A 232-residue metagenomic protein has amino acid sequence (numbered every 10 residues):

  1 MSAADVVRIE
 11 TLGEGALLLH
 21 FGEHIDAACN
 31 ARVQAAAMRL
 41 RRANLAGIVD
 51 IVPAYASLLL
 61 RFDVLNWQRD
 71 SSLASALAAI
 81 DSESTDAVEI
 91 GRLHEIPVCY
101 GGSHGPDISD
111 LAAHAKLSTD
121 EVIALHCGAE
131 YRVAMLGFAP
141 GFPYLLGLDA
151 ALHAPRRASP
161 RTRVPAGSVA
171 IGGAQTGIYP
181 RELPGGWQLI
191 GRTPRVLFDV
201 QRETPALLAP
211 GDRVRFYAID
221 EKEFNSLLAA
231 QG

Functional and structural regions predicted by a protein language model:
S2-G232: Glycine-rich active-site loops that engage anionic ligands at enzyme catalytic sites
